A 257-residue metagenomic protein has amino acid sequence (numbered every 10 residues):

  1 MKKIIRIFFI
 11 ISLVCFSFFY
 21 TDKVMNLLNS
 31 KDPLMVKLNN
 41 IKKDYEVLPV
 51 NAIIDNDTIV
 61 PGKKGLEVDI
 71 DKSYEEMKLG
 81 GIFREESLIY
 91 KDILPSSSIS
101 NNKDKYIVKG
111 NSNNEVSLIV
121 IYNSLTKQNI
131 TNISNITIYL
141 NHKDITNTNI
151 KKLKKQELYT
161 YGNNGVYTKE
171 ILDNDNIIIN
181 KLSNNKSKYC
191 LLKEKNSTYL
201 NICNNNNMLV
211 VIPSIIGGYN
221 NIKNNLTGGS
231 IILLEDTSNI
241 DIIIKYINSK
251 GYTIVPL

Functional and structural regions predicted by a protein language model:
M1-L118, I130-T137, T227-L257: Terminal accessory/targeting
N102-I107, I215-N221: A short, well-structured beta->alpha microelement
V116, T126-N220, L226-I231: Metal-dependent polysaccharide deacetylase catalytic core of the NodB/CE4 family, i.e., the active-site-bearing domain
I121-L125: Short, glycine-rich nucleotide/cofactor-binding loops
